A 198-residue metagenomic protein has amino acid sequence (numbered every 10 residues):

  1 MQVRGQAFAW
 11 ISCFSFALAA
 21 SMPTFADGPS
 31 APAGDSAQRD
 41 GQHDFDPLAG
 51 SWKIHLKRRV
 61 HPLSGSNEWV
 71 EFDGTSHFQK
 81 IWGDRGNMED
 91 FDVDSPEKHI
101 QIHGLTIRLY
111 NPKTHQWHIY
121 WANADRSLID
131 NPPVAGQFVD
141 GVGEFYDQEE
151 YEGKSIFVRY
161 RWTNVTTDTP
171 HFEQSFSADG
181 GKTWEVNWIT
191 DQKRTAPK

Functional and structural regions predicted by a protein language model:
M1-Q6: N-terminal secretory signal peptides that target proteins for export/translocation
A9-S21: Bacterial N-terminal signal peptides
F25-K198: Hydrophobic small-molecule pocket/channel-lining residues, especially in calycin-type beta-barrels
